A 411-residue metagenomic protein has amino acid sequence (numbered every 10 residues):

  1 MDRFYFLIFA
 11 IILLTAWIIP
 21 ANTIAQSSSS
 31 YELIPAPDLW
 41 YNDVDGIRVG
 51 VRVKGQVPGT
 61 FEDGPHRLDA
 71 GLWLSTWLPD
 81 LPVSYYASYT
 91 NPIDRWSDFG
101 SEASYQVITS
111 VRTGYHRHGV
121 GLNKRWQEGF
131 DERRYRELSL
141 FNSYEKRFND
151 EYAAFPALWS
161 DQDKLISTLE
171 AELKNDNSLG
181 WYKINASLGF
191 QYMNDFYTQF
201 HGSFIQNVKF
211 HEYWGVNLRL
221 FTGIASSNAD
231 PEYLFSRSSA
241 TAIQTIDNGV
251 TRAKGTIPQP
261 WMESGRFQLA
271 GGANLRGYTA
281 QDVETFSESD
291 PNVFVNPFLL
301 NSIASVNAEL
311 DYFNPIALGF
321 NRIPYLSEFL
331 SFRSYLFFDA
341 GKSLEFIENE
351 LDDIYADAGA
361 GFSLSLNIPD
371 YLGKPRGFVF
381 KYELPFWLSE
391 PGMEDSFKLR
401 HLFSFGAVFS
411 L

Functional and structural regions predicted by a protein language model:
M1-S28, L411: Bacterial Sec-dependent N-terminal signal peptides
I24-S97, S101, K124-R134, D150-G180 (+3 more regions): Outer-membrane beta-barrel initiation region
S29-P35, I47, E62-L68, V83 (+10 more regions): Outer-envelope beta-barrel architecture signal
E32-D43, V57, E62-T76, G100-R112 (+7 more regions): Transmembrane beta-strand segments that form the barrel wall of outer-membrane beta-barrel proteins
A36-L39, Y105-I108, K164, L169-R322 (+3 more regions): C-terminal outer-membrane beta-barrel translocator/porin domains of Gram-negative envelope proteins and their
D38-V51, G59-D63, A70-S84, I108-G119 (+6 more regions): Solvent-exposed loop/turn segments connecting transmembrane beta-strands in outer-membrane beta-barrel proteins
L72-L165, N217-M262, L384-F403: Outer-membrane beta-barrel translocator/channel fold
G359-A360, L399-L411: Outer-membrane beta-barrel "beta-signal"
